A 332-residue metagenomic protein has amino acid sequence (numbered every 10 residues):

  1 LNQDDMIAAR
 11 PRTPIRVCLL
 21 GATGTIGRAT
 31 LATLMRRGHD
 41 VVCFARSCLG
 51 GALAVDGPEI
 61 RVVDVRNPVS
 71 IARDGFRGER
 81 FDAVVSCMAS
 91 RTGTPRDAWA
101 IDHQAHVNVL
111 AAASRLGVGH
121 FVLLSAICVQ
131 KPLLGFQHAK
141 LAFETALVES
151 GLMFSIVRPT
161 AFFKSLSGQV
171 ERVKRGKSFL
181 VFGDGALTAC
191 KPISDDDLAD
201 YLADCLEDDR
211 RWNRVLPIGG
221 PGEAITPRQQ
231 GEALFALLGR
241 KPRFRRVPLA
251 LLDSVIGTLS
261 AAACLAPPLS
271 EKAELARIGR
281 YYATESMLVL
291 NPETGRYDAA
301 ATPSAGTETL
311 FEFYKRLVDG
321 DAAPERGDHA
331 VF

Functional and structural regions predicted by a protein language model:
I15-H39: N-terminal Rossmann NAD(P)H-binding glycine-rich loop of SDR-like oxidoreductase domains
I26, V84, L198, L202 (+2 more regions): Non-catalytic, hydrophobic alpha-helical segments
L49-R115, C128-Q130: NAD(P)H-binding glycine-rich loop region in Rossmannoid oxidoreductase-like domains and their noncatalytic homologs
S90-G176: Glycine-/Pro-rich loop/turn segments that contact NAD(P) or position catalytic residues in Rossmann-like domains
S165-R172, C205-L216, R240-P242: Glycine/proline-rich active-site loop of Rossmann-fold NAD(P)-dependent oxidoreductases
F182-T188, R214-A224, L238-G239, V247-L249 (+1 more regions): Glycine-rich Rossmann NAD(P)(H)-binding loop
G185-L206, R214, T226: Substrate-positioning beta->alpha
A250-F332: A hydrophobic C-terminal alpha-helical subdomain
